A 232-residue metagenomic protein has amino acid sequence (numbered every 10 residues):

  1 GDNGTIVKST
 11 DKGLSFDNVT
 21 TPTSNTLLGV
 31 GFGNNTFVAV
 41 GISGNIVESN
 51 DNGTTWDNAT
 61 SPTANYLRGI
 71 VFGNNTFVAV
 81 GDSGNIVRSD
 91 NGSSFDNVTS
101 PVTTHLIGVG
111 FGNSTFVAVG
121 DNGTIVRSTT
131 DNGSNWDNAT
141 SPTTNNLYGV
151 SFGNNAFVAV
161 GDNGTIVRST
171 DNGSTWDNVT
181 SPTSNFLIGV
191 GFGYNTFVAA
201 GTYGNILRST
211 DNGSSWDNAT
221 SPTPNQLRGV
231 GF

Functional and structural regions predicted by a protein language model:
G1-F232: Residue-level hotspots at or immediately adjacent to binding/recognition sites across diverse folds
